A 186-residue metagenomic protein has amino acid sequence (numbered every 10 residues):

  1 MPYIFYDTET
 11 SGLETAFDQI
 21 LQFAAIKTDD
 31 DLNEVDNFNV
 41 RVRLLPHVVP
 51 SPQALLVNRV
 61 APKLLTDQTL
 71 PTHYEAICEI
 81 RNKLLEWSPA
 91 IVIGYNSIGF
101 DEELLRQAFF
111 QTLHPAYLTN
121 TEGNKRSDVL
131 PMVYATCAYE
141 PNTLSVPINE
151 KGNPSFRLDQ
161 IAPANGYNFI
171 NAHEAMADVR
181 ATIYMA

Functional and structural regions predicted by a protein language model:
M1-I4: Extreme N-terminal starter segment of soluble prokaryotic enzymes
Y6-E9, A25: N-terminal phosphate-binding or glycine-rich loops at protein starts, especially the Walker A/P-loop of NTPases
E9-A16: Short acidic, Gly/Ser-rich segments with clustered Asp/Glu that frequently serve as metal-coordination loops in enzyme
D18-F23, K27-V60, K83-A186: Metal-dependent phosphoesterase core characteristic of DEDDh/y 3'-5' exonuclease domains
N58-I77: Metal-dependent phosphoesterase signature
H73-W87: Short, basic/hydrophobic alpha-helical segments
